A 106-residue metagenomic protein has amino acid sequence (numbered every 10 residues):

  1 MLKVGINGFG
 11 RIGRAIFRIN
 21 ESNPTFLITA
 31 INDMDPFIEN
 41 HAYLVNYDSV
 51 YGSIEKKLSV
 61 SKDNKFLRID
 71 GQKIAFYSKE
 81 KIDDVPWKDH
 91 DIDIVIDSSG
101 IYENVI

Functional and structural regions predicted by a protein language model:
M1-I106: N-terminal Rossmann-like NAD(P) cofactor-binding subdomain of oxidoreductases, focused on the glycine-rich
